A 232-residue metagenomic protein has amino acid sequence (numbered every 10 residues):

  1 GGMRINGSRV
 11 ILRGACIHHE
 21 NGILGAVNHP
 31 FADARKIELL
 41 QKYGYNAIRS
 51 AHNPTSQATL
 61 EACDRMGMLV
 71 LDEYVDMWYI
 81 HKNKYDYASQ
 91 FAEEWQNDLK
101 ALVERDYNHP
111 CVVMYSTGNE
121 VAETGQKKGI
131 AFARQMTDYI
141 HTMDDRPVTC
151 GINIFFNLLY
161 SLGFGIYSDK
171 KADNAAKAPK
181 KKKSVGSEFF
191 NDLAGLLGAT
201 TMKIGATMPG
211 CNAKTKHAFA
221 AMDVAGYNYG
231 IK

Functional and structural regions predicted by a protein language model:
G1-R134, Y139, P147-C150: Active-site-adjacent substrate/metal-binding segments within catalytic domains of carbohydrate-active enzymes
R65-G67, Q90-K232: Active-site neighborhood of glycoside hydrolase catalytic domains
